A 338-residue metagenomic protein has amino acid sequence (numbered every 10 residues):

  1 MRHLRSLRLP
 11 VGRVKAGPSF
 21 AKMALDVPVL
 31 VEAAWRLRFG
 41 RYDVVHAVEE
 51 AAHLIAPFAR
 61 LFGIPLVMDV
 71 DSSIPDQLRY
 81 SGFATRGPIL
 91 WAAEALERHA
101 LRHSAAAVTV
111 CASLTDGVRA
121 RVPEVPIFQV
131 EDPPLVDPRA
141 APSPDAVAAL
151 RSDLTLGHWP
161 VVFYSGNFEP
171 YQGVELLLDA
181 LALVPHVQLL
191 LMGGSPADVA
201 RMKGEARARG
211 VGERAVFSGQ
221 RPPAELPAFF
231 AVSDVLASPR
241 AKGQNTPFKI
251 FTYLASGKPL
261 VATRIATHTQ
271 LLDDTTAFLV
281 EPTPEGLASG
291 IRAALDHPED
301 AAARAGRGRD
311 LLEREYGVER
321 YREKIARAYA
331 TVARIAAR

Functional and structural regions predicted by a protein language model:
V31-R38, H53-L54, L61, M68 (+2 more regions): Membrane-proximal helix-turn-helix segments that form the acceptor-binding/catalytic region of lipid-linked
A105, A228-N245, K258: Acidic donor-binding loop of glycosyltransferase active sites
S113, P133: Carbohydrate-associated surface elements
P134, T155-Q172, L178-L181, L190: Conserved donor-binding/catalytic core segment of Leloir-type glycosyltransferases
S165, Q188-K203: Glycosyltransferase donor-sugar binding loop
A200-E225: Nucleotide-activated donor-binding/catalytic signature segment of Leloir-type glycosyltransferases, i.e., the conserved
D274-E285, A293-E299: Conserved acidic donor-binding segment of nucleotide-sugar-dependent glycosyltransferases
A293, D300-E315, Y321, R327: A short, well-ordered alpha-helix in the C-terminal region of glycosyltransferases
